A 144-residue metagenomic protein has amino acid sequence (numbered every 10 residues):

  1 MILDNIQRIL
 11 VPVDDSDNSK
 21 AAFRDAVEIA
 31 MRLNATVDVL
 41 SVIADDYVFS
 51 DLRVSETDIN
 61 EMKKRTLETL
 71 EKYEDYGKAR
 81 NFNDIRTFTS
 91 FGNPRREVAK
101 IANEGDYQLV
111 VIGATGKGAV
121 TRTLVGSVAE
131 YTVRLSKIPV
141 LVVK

Functional and structural regions predicted by a protein language model:
M1-D4, D75-V110: Structural beta-alpha unit
I2-R53, R80: Small/aliphatic-rich secondary-structure junction motif
D38-L40, R86-S90, L141: General small-molecule cofactor/ligand-binding pocket signal
S41-V42, G113-T115, K144: Short secondary-structure boundary segments
V54-D58, N103-G105, V128-A129: Short, hinge-like loop/turn segments at secondary-structure boundaries
E56-E68: A short acidic, glycine-rich active-site loop that binds or catalyzes chemistry on phosphate/adenosine moieties
L109-R134: Glycine-rich, Arg-bearing micro-motifs that act as flexible, cationic patches
